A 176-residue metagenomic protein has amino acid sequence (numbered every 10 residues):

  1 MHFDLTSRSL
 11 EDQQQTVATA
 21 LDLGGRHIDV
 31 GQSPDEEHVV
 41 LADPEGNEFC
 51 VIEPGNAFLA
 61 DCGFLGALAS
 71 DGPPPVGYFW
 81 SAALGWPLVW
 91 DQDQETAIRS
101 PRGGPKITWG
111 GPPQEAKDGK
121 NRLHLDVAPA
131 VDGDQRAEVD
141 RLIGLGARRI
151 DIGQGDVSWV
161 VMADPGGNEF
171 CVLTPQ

Functional and structural regions predicted by a protein language model:
M1-D29, A42-D93, I98-D151, A163-Q176: Glyoxalase I/VOC metalloenzyme domain signal
P34-E36, G155-V157: Short, small/polar residue-rich loop motifs at catalytic or cofactor-binding pockets
V160: Hydrophobic "anchor" residues on beta-strands that sit immediately upstream of conserved functional sites
